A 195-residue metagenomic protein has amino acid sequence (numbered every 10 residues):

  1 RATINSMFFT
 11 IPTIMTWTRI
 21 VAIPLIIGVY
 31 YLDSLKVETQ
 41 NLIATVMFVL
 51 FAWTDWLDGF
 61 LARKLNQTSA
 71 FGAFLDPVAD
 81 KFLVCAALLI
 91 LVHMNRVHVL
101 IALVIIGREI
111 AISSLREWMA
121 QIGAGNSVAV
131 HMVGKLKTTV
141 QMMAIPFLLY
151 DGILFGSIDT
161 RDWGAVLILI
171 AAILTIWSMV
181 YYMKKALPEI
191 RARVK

Functional and structural regions predicted by a protein language model:
T3-P12, W17-T18, A22-I23, N41-A52 (+1 more regions): C-terminal membrane-associated helical module and adjoining short loops/tails
F9-I14, S69-D76: Short, amphipathic, aromatic/basic-enriched membrane-interface segments that mark the entry/exit of transmembrane
T18, A62, V78-C85, T139-M143: Loop-to-transmembrane-helix entry motif
R19, D55, D76, E109 (+1 more regions): Divalent metal-coordination and catalytic microenvironments
A22-F71, A87-L103, T160-W177: Membrane-embedded alpha-helical segments that form the functional core of polytopic membrane enzymes, especially those
I27, R63-N66, V84, L88 (+4 more regions): Short, function-defining helix-loop hinge/capping sites that tune catalysis or transport
V29-K36, L61, L65, H93-R96 (+3 more regions): Juxtamembrane transmembrane-helix termini
F71-A124: Helix-adjacent hinge/juxtasegments
